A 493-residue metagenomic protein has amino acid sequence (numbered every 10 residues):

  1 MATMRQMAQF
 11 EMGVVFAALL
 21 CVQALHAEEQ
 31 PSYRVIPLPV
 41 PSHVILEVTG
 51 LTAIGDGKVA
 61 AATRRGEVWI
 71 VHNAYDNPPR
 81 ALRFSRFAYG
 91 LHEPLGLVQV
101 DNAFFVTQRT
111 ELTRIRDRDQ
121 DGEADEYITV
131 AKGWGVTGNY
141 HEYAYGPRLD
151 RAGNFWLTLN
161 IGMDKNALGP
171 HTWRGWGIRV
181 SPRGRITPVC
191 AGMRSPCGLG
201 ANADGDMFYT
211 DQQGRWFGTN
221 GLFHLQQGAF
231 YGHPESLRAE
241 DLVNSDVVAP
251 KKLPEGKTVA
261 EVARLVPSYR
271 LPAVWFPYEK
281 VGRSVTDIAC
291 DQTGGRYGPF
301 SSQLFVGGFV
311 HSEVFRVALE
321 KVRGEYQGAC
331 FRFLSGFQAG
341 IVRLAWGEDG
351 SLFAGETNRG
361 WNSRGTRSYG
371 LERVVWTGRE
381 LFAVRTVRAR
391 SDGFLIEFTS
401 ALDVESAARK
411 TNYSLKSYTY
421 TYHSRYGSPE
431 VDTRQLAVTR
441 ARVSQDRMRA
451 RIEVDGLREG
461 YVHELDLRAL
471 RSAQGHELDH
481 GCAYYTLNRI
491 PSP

Functional and structural regions predicted by a protein language model:
A2-V14: Bacterial N-terminal signal peptides that target proteins for export
E11-Q23: Bacterial N-terminal signal peptides
A27-L381, T386, R390-G393, V404: Beta-propeller domains with acidic blade repeats across secreted/periplasmic ectodomains and cytosolic WD/CNH propellers
L395-A401, E453: Short edge beta-strand/loop segments characteristic of extracellular beta-sandwich folds
T399-R440, L465-S472, G481-Y484: Short, surface-exposed alpha-helix to beta-strand junction/turn motifs within ectodomains of secreted and cell-envelope
V443-D446: Blade-terminus and WD-like Trp-Asp/Gly-His loop motifs, strongest in beta-propeller folds
G456-G460: Surface-exposed, short loops/turns at beta-strand junctions within beta-sandwich domains
D479-P493: Short beta-strand elements
